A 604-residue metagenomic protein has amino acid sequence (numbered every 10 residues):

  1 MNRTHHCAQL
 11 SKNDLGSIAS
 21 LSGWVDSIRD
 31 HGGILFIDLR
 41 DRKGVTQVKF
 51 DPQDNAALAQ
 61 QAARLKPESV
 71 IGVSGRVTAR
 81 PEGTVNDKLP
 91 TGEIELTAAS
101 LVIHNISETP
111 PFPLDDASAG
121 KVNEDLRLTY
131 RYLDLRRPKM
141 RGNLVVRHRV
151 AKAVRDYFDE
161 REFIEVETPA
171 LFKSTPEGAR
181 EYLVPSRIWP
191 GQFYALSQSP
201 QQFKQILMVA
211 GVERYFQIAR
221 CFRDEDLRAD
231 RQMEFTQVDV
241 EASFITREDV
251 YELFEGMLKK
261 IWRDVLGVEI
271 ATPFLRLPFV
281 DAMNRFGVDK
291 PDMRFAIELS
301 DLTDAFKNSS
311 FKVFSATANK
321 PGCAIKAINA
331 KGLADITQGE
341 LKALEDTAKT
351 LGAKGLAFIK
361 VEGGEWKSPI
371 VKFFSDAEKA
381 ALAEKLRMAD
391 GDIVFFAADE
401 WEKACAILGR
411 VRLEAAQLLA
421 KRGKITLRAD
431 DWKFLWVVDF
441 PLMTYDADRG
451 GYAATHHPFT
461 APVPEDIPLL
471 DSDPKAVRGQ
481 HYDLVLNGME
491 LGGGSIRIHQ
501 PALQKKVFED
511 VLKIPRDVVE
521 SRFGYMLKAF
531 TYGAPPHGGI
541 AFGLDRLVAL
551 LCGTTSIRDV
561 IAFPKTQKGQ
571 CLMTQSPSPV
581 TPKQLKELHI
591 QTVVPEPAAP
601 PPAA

Functional and structural regions predicted by a protein language model:
M1-A604: Class II aminoacyl-tRNA synthetase catalytic cores and aaRS-like
